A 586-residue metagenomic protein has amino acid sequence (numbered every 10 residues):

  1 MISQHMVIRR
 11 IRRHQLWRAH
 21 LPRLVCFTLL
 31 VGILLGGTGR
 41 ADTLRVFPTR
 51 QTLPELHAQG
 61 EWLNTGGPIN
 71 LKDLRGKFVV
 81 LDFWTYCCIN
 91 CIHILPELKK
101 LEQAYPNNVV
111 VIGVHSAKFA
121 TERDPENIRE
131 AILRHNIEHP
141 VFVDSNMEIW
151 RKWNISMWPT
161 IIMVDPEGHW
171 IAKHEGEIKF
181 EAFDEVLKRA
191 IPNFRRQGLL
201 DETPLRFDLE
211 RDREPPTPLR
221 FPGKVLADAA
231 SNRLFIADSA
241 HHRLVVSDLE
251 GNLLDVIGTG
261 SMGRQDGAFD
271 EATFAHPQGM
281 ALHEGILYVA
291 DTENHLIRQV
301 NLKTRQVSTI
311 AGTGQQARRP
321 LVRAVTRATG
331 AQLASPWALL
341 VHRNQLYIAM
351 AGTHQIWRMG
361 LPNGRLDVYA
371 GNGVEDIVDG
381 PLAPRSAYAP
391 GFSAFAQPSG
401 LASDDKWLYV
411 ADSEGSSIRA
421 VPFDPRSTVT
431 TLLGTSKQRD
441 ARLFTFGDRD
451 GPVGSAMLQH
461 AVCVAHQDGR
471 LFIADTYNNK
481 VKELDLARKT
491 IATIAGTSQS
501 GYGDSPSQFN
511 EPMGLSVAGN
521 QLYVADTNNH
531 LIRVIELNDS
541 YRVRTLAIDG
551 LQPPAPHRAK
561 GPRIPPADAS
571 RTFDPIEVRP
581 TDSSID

Functional and structural regions predicted by a protein language model:
D42-L71: N-terminal "domain-start" segment that seeds a small globular fold
I69-I89, V111-I112: Short active-site neighborhood of thiol/selenol oxidoreductases, capturing the structured segment around
I92-H135, S145-I149: Structural microenvironment flanking redox-active thiols in thiol-disulfide oxidoreductases
L133-I137, V143-V186: Thiol/disulfide oxidoreductase modules built on the thioredoxin-like
D165-K224: Thiol-/selenol-based redox modules, centered on thioredoxin-like and closely related oxidoreductase domains
E202-G223, G251-H276, Q306-S335, R365-Q397 (+3 more regions): Gly/Pro-rich loop segments of beta-rich domains
D228, L234-A240, V289-E293, I348-G352 (+3 more regions): Conserved beta-strand positions in repeat-built beta-propeller and related beta-rich domains
